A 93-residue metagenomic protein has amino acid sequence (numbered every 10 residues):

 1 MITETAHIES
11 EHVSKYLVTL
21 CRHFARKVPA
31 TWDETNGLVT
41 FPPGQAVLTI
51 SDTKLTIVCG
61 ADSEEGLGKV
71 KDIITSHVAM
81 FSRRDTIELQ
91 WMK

Functional and structural regions predicted by a protein language model:
M1-V13: Terminal, regulation- and interaction-focused segments at domain boundaries
T3, E34-L38, D52-T56: A generic structural signal for beta-strand entry/edge sites
T3-T5, K27, K54, T86: Broad gene-expression machinery/nucleic-acid interaction feature
R26-A46: Ser/Thr-rich, low-complexity intrinsically disordered terminal regions
P42, A46-A61: Beta-strand/loop substructures that line and gate deep hydrophobic ligand-binding cavities in soluble
C59-K93: C-terminal structural segments of small proteins and small subunits
